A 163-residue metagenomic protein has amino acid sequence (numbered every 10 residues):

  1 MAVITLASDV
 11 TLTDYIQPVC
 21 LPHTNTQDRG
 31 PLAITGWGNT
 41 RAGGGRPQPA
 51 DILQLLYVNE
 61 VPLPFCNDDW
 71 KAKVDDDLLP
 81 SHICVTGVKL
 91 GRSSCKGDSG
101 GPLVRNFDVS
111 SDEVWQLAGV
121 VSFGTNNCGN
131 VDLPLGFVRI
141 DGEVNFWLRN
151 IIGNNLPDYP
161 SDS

Functional and structural regions predicted by a protein language model:
M1, A7, T13-V88, W147: Chymotrypsin/trypsin-fold serine protease catalytic domain
D9, C84, G101-P102, P134: Proline-centered helix-kink/hinge sites
T11, R41-G43, N67, R92-S93 (+2 more regions): Eukaryotic short linear interaction motifs
L12-T13, R92, L117, N145: Internal amphipathic alpha-helical segments of the cytochrome P450 catalytic fold
P49-E60, L103-S163: C-terminal subregion of chymotrypsin/trypsin-like serine protease catalytic domains
D77-L78, G97, R139-D141: Short cysteine/histidine-rich zinc-coordinating motifs and their immediately flanking basic loops
S93, S99-P102: Beta-propeller and closely related beta-sheet repeat lectin domains
